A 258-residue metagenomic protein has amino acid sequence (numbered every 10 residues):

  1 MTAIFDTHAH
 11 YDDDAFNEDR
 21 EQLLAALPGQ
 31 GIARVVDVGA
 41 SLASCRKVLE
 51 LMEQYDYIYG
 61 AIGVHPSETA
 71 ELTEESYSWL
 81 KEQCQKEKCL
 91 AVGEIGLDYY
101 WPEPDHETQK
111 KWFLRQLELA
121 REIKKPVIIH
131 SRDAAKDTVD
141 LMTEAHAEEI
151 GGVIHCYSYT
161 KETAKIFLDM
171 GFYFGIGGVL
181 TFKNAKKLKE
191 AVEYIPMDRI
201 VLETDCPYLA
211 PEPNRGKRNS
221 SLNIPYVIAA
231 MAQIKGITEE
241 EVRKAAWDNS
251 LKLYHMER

Functional and structural regions predicted by a protein language model:
M1-R258: Mid-domain alpha/beta scaffold segments of enzyme catalytic cores
